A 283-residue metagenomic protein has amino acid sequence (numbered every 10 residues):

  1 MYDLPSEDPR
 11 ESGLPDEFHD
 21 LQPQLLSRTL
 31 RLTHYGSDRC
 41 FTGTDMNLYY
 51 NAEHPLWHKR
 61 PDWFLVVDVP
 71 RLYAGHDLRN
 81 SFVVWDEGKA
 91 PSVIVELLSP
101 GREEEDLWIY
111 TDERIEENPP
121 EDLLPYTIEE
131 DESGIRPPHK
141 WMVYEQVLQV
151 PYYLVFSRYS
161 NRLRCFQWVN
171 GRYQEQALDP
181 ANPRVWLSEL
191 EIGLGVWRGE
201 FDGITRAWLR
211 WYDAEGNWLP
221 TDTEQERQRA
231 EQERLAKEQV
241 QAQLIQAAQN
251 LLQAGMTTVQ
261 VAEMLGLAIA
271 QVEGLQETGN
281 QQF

Functional and structural regions predicted by a protein language model:
M1-D45: Charged, glycine-rich intrinsically disordered N-terminal tails and low-complexity linkers that flank
M1-P15, L32, E53-H54, L72-V93 (+6 more regions): C-terminal interaction segment
P23, S27, R60, P91-S92 (+1 more regions): Generic internal hydrophobic packing segments that stabilize the cores of diverse globular domains
S37-R39, T44-S81, W85-D86: Short, His- and charge-rich active-site/binding loops that engage polyanionic ligands
L265-L275: Short, basic interhelical loop/turn and adjoining N-cap of the next helix at nucleic-acid- or acidic-partner-contacting
T278: Alpha-helical DNA-recognition elements
